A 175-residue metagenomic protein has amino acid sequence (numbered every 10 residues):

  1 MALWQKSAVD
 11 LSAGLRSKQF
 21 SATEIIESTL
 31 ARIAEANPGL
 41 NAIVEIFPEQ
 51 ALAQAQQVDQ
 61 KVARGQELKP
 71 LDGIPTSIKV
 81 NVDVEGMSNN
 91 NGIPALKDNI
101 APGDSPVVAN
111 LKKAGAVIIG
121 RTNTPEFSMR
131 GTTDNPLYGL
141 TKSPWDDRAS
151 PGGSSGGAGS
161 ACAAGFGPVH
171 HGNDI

Functional and structural regions predicted by a protein language model:
M1-L52: An N-terminal boundary/leader segment
T29, A51, G73, K79 (+2 more regions): Conserved hydrophobic/aromatic pocket- or pore-lining residues that grip, position, or stack substrates in active sites
A51-Q56, G115-A116: Long amphipathic alpha-helix in the N-terminal Rossmann-like dinucleotide-binding domain of NAD(P)-dependent
V58-I74: Immediate post-signal peptide segment of exported/extracytoplasmic ligand-binding proteins
P70-V107: Enzymes and membrane/adaptor proteins characterized by extended Gly/Ser/Thr/Asp/Glu-rich, aromatic-dotted
G103-I175: Short glycine/serine-rich loop segments
